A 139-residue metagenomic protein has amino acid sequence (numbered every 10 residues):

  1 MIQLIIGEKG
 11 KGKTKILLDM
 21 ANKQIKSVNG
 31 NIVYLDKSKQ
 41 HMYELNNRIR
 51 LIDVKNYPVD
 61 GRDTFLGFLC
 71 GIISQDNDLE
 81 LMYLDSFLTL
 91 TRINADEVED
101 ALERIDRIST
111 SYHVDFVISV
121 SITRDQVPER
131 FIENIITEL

Functional and structural regions predicted by a protein language model:
M1-G71, Q126-R130: Conserved P-loop
I73, D78-L139: Replace "adjacent to P-loop NTPase cores in ATP/GTP-dependent enzymes" with "adjacent to NTP-binding cores
